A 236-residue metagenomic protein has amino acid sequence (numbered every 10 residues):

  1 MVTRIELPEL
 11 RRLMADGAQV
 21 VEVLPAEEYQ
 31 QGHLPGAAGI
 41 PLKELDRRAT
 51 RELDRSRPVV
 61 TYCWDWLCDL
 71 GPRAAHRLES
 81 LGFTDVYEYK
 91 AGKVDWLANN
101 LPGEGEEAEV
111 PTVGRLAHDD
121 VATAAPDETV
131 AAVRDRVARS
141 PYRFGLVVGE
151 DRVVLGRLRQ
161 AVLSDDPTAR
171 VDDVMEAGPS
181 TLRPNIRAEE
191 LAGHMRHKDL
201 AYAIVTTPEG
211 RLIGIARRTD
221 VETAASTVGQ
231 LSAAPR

Functional and structural regions predicted by a protein language model:
M1-E28, L97-F144, G149-V154: Flexible, polar/low-complexity N-terminal or interdomain linker segments that lie immediately upstream of folded
V2-T61, L67, S140-P141, E150 (+1 more regions): Positively charged, proline/Ser/Thr-rich regional signature most characteristic of the Rhodanese/CDC25-like
E22, A37, L78, V137 (+5 more regions): Terminal peptide-recognition signature
A38, Y87, D120-T123, S180: Structural signal for short hydrophobic segments within the conserved structured cores of catalytic domains across
A38-G39, S56, P102-A108, S164 (+1 more regions): Short, hinge-like loop/turn segments at secondary-structure boundaries
T50-V94, G193: Catalytic cysteine-centered active loop of the rhodanese-like fold, especially the PTP/DSP P-loop
T123-Y142, V148, T181-L200, V205-E209 (+1 more regions): The conserved cystathionine-beta-synthase
L155-L163, A201, I213-E222: Short hydrophobic beta-strand motif reused across regulatory alpha/beta modules
